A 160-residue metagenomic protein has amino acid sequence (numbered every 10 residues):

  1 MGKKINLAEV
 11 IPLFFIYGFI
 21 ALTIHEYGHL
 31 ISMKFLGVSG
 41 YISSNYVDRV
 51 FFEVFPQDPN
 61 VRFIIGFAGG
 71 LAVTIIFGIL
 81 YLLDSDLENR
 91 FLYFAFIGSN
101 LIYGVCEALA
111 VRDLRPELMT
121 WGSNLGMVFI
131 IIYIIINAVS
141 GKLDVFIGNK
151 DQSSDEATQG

Functional and structural regions predicted by a protein language model:
M1-I16, K34, N45-D48, V73-Y81: Active-site scaffold of zinc-dependent metalloenzymes
I5-L13, T23, S140-G148: Solvent-exposed, well-ordered amphipathic alpha-helical segments that flank/support binding or catalytic loops
F14-F63: Small-residue-rich helix-interface/hinge motifs
S43, R49-N149: Metalloprotease/metallohydrolase-associated module, dominated by Zn2+-dependent proteases
V145-G160: Short, highly charged, low-complexity non-transmembrane loops/tails of multi-pass membrane proteins
